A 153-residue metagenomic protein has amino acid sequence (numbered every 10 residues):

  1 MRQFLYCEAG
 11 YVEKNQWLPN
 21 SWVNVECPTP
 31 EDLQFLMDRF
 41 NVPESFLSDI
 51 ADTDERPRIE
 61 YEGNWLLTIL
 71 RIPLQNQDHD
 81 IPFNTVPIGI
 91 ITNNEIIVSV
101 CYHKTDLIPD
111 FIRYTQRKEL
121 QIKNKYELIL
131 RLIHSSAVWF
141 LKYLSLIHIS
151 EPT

Functional and structural regions predicted by a protein language model:
M1-S150: Peripheral, non-transmembrane regulatory/ligand-interaction domains of membrane transport proteins
